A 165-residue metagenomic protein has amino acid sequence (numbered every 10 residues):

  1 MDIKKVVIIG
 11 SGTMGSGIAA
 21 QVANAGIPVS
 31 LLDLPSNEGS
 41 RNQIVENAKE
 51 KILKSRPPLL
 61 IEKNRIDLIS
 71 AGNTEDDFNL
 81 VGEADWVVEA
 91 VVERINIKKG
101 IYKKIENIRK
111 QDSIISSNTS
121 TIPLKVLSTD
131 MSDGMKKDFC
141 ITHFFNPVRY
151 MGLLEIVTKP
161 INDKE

Functional and structural regions predicted by a protein language model:
M1-K54: NAD(P)+-binding Rossmann beta1-loop-alpha1 motif at the extreme N-terminus of oxidoreductases
V6-I8, T13, I18, V22 (+7 more regions): Extended, hydrophobic alpha-helical segments in both membrane/secreted and soluble proteins
S30, K49, L53-I61, S70 (+3 more regions): Structural/interface elements that position substrates and couple domains in central-metabolism enzymes
S30-L32, S70-G72, V88, C140-T142: Hydrophobic/aromatic beta-strand patches that form the interior of the parallel beta-sheet core in alpha/beta enzyme
G39-K51, S55, K103-I108, T121 (+1 more regions): N-terminal helix-loop segment corresponding to the beta1-alpha1 unit of nucleotide/adenylate-binding folds
K51-R109: A structured beta-alpha segment of the ubiquitous adenosine-cofactor-binding alpha/beta core
S113-E165: Rossmann-fold dinucleotide-binding core
